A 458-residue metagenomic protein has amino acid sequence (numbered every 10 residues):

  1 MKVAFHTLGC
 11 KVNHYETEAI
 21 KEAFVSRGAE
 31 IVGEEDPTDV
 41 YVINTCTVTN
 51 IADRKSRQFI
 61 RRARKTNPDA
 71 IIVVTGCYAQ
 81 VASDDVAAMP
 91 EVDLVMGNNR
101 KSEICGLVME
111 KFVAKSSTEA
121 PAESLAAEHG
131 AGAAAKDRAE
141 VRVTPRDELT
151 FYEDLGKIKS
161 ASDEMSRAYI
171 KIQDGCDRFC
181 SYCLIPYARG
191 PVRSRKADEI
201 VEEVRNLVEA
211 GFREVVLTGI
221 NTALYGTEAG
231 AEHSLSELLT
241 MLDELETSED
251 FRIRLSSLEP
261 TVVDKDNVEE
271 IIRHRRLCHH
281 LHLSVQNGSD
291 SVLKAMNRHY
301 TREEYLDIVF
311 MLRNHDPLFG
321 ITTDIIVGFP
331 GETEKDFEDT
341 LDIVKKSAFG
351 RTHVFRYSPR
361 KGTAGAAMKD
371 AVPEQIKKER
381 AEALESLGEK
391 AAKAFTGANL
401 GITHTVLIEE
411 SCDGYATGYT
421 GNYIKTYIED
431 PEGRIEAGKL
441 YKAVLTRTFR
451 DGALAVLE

Functional and structural regions predicted by a protein language model:
M1-Y225, T240, D266, L281 (+6 more regions): Proteins enriched for Cys/Gly/acidic motifs involved in redox and nucleic-acid/cofactor modification
T47-V48, R189-G190, A229-E232, A295-Y300 (+1 more regions): Short glycine-enriched, charge-decorated loop/helix-capping segments at active-site entrances that position
V73, V81-A82, E209-E334: Conserved SAM/AdoMet-binding glycine-rich loop
D163-S166, C176-D177, L277, N287 (+5 more regions): Short flexible coil/turn linkers enriched for glycine and charged/polar residues that connect secondary-structure
L283, D324, V344, T352 (+3 more regions): Hydrophobic, well-ordered secondary-structure elements that form the walls of internal hydrophobic environments
E332, S347-F349: Contiguous mid-protein beta-loop-alpha structural module that forms a pocket-lining wall or clamp of enzyme active
G350, T363-A367: Short glycine-rich, low-complexity segments
A367-E458: Terminal RNA-binding accessory module
